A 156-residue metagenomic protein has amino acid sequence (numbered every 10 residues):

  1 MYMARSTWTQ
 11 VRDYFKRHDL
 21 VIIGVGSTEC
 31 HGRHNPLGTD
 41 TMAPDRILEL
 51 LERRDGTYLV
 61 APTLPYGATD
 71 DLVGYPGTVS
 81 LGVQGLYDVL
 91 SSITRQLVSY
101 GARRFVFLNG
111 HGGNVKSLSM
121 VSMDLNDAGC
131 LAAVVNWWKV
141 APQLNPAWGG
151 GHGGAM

Functional and structural regions predicted by a protein language model:
M1-N35: Active-site and ligand/interface coordination hotspots across diverse enzymes and nucleic-acid-associated assemblies
A4-S6, T63-M156: Active-site histidine-anchored catalytic micro-motif
D13-F15, E52, V98-S99, A155: Solvent-exposed alpha-helices and their adjacent loops that cap or buttress functional pockets in soluble metabolic
D19, D55-Y58, G129-L131: A generic structural signal for alpha->beta connector loops
H34-T41, V73-G77: Glycine-rich loop at the start of a catalytic domain that most often binds anionic cofactors/ligands
G38, A61-P62: Extended amphipathic ligand-handling, pore-lining, and cofactor/metal-binding catalytic surfaces
D40-E52: Short catalytic helix/loop segments, enriched in acidic residues and glycine and frequently bearing histidine
